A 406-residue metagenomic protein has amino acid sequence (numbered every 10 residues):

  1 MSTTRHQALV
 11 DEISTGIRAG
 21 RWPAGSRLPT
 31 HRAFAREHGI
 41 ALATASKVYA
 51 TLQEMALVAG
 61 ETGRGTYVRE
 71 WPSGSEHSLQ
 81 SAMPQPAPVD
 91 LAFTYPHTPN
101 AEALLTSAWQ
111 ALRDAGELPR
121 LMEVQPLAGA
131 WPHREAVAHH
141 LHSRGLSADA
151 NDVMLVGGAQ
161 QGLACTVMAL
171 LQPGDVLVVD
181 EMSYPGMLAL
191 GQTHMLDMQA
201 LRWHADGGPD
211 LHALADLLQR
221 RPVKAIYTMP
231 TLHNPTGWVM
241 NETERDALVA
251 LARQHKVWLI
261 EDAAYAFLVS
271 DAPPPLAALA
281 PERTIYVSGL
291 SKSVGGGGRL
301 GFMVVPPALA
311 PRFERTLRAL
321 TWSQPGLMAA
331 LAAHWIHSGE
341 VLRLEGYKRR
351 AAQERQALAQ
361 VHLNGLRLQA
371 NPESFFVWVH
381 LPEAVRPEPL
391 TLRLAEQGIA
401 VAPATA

Functional and structural regions predicted by a protein language model:
M1-R113, L118, M122, E135 (+5 more regions): N-terminal basic, amphipathic alpha-helical segments
A59-G60, A148, V401-A402: Short beta-strand "wing" residues that participate in macromolecule-binding interfaces
R120-H255, A266-I285: Conserved core of the PLP fold type I
I285-R349: Conserved core segment of the aminotransferase class I/II
R349-Q360, R367-L381, R393: Conserved glycine-rich beta-strand-loop-beta hairpin in the small C-terminal domain of fold type I
H380-A406: Conserved C-terminal alpha-helix-loop-beta "cap" of PLP-dependent enzymes that closes/shapes the active-site mouth
